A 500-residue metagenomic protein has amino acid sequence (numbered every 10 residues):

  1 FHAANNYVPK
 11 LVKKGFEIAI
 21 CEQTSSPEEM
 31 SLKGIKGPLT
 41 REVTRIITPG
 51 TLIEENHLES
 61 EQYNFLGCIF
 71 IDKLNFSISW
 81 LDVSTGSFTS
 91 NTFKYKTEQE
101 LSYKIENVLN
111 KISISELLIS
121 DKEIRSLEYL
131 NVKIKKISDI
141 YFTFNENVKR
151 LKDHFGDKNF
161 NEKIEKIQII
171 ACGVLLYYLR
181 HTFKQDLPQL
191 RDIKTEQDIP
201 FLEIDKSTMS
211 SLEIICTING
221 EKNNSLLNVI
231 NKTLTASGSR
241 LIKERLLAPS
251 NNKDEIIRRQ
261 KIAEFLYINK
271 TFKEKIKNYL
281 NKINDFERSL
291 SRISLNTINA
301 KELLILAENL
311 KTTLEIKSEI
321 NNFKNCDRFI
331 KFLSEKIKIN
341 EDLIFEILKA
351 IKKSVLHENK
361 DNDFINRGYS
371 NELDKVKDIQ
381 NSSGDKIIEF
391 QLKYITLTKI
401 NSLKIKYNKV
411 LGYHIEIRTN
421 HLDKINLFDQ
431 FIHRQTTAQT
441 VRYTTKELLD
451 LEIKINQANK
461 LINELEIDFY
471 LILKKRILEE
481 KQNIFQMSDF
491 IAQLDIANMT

Functional and structural regions predicted by a protein language model:
F1, Y95-Q99, E165-C172, K253 (+8 more regions): Generic detection of long, well-ordered alpha-helical segments
F1-I268, N278, D285-S291, L295 (+1 more regions): Basic, polar low-complexity surface loops/patches
S77-S79, S87-T89, E116, K122-G156 (+8 more regions): A conserved P-loop NTPase coupling/switch region
L179, F183, L314-K317, N498: A generic secondary-structure signal for well-formed alpha-helical elements
L295, V355-N371, T440-Y443, E447: Short His/Asp/Glu-rich catalytic/ion-coordination signatures at enzyme active sites or charged loops
N340-H357, D378-G384, I388: Terminal, compositionally biased segments
F364-L403: N-terminal accessory targeting/assembly segments
D489-T500: Conserved NTPase motor "head" modules and their coupling/switch loops across ABC/AAA+ ATPases, GTPases, and GHKL ATPases
